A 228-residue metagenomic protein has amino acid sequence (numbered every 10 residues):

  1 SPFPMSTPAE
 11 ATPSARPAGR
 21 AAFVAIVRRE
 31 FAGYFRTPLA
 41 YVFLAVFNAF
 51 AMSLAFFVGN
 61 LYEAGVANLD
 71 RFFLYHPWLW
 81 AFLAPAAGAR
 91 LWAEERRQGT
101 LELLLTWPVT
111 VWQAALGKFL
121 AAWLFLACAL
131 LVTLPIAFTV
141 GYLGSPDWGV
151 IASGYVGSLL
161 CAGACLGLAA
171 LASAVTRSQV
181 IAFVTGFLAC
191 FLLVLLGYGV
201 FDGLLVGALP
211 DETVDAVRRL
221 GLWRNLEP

Functional and structural regions predicted by a protein language model:
P2, L61, V66, T185-P228: Terminal transmembrane helical anchor/hairpin motif
S6-Y41: Aromatic- and glycine-rich beta-strand/loop motifs that create alpha-glucan
P38-V58, Y75-A84, L188-V194: Hydrophobic alpha-helical transmembrane segments of multi-pass membrane transport/permease proteins
S53-F56, E63-V66, G117, A121-I181 (+1 more regions): Secretory targeting signals
N68, P85-L105, F119: Transmembrane helix boundary and interhelical loop/hinge segments in multi-pass membrane proteins
F72-E94, A129: Long, hydrophobic alpha-helical segments
A84-G88, I136, G167-A169, L222: Hydrophobic/aromatic residues in alpha-helical transmembrane segments
